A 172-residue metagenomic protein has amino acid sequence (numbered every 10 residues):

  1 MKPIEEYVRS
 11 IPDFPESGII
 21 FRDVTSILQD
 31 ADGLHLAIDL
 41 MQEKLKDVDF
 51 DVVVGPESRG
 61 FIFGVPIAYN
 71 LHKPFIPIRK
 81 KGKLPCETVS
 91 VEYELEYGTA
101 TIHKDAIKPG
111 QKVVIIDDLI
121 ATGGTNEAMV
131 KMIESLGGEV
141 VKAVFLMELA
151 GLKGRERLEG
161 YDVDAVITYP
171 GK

Functional and structural regions predicted by a protein language model:
M1-F50, G98: Active-site-facing substrate-recognition patch
E6, E127-K172: PRPP-dependent phosphoribosyltransferase catalytic core
D39-S90: Conserved PRPP/pyrophosphate-binding segment of the phosphoribosyltransferase/PRPP-pathway fold
D51, Q111, V141: Conserved acidic residues
G55, I115-I116: Generic enzyme active-site microenvironment
I62, G124, A128: Conserved SAM/SAH-binding loop-helix junction of Class I S-adenosyl-L-methionine-dependent methyltransferases
P74-V114: Short, glycine/charge-rich flexible loops or terminal/linker lids adjacent to PRPP-binding catalytic cores
D118, G123: Conserved G/P- and acidic residue-centered "switch" motifs that form tight phosphate/ATP-binding loops in soluble
